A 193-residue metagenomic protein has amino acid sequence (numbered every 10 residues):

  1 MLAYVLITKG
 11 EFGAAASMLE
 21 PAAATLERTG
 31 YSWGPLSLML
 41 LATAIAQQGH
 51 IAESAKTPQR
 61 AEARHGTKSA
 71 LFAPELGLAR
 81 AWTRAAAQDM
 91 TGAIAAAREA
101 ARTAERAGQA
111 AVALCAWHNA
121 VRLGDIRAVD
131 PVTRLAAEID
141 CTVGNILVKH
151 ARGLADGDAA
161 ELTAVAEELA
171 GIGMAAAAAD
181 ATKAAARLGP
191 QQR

Functional and structural regions predicted by a protein language model:
M1-R193: Helix-coil-helix junctions within alpha-helical repeat/solenoid scaffolds
